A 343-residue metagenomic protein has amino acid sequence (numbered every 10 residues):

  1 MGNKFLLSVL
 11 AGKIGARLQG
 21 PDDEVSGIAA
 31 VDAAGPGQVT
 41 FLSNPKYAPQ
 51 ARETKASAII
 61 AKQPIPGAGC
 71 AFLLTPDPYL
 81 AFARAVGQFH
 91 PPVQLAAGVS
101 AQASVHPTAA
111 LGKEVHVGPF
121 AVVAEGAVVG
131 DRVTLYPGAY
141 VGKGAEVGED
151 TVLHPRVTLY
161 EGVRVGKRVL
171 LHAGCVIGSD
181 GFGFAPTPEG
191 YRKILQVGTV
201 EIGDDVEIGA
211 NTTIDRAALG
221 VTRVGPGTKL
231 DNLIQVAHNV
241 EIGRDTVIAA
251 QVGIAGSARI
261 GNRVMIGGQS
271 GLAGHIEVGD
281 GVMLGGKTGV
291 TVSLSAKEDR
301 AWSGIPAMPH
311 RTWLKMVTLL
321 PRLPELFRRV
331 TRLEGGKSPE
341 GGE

Functional and structural regions predicted by a protein language model:
M1-Q102, V163, R168, G174-C175 (+3 more regions): Terminal amphipathic alpha-helical/low-complexity segments used for targeting or macromolecular assembly
F41, G98-P309: Structural signal for interior beta-strand "rungs" in well-ordered beta-sheet cores of soluble enzyme domains
